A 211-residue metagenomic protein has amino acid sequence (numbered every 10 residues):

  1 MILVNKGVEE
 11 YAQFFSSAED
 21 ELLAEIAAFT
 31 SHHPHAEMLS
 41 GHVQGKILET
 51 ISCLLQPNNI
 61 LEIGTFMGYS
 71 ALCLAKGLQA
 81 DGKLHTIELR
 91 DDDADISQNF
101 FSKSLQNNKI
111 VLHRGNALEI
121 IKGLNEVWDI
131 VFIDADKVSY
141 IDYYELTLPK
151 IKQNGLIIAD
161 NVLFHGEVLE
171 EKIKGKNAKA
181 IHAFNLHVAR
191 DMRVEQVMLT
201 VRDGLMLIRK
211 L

Functional and structural regions predicted by a protein language model:
M1-I130, K137-I158, V162-L211: A short alpha-helical cap/connector motif
